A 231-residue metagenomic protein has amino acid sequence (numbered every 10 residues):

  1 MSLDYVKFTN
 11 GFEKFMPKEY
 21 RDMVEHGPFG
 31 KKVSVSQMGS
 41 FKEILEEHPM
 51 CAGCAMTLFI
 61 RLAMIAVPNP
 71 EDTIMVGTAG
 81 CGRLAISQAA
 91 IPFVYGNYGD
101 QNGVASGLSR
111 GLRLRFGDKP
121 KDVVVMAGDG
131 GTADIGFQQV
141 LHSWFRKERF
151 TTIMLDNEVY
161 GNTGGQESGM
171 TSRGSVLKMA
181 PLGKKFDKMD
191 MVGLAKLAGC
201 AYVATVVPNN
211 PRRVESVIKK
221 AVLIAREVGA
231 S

Functional and structural regions predicted by a protein language model:
M1-Y5: Iron-sulfur cluster-binding cysteine motifs and their immediate structural context in ferredoxin-like electron-transfer
F8-T152, M170-S172, K184-K185: Cofactor-binding active-site loop characterized by glycine-rich and histidine/acidic residues
K119-V124, I135-Q138, H142-F150, L155 (+1 more regions): Glycine-rich ThDP/TPP pyrophosphate-binding loop and its adjacent helix/strand module within ThDP-dependent enzymes
